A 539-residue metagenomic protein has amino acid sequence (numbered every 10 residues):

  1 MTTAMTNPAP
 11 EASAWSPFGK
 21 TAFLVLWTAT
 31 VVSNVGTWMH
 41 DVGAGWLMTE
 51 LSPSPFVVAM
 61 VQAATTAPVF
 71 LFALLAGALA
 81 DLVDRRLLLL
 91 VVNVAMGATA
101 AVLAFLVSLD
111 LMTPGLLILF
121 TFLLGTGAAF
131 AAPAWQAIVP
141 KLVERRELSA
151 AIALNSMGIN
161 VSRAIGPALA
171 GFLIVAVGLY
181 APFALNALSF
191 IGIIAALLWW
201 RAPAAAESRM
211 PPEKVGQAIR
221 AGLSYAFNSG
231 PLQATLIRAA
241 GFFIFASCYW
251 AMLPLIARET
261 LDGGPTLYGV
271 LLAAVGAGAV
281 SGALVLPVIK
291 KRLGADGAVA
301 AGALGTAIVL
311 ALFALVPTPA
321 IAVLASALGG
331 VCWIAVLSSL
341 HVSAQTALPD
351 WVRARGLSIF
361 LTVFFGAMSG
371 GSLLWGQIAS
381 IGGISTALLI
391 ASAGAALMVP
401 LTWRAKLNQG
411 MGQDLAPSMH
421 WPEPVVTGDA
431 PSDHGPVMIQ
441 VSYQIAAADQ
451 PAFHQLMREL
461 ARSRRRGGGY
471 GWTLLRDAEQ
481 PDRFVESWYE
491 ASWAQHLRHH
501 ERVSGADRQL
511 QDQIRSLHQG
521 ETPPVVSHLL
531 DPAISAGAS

Functional and structural regions predicted by a protein language model:
P8-A67, S224, N228-A274: Helix-loop boundary and gating motifs at the non-cytosolic
G19, E50-L51, D81-L82, D110 (+6 more regions): Membrane-helix boundary and inter-helical linker elements of multi-pass secondary transporters
A22-V42, T65-A80, D84-T99, L116-I174 (+7 more regions): Substrate-agnostic recognition of the 12-TM MFS/MFS-like secondary transporter fold
G45-S52, L103-L109, I165-L185, L255 (+2 more regions): Transmembrane alpha-helix termini and helix-breaking/packing motifs in multi-pass membrane transporters
L71, L75, L88, V102 (+6 more regions): C-terminal transmembrane bundle of multi-pass solute transporters/carriers
A137, K141, F183-K214, R292 (+1 more regions): Helix-loop junctions on the cytosolic side of multi-pass membrane transporters, especially the intracellular loop
L374, A461-V485: Short, glycine- and small/hydrophobic-rich beta-strand elements in well-ordered beta-sheets
N408-M411, R462-G471, Y489-V526: An amphipathic, aromatic/His-enriched active-site/gating alpha helix that lines ligand/cofactor pockets
